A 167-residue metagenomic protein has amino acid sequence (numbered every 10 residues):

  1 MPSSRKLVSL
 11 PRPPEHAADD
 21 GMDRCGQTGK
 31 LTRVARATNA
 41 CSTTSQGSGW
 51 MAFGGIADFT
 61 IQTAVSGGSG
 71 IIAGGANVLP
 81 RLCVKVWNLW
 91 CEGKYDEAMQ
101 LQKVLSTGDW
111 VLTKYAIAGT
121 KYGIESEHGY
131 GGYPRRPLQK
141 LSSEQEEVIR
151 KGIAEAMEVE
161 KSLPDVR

Functional and structural regions predicted by a protein language model:
P2-T113: Catalytic alpha/beta core domains of metabolic enzymes, predominantly
V65-G68, I72-G75, L79-R167: C-terminal alpha-helical cap/extension of soluble enzyme domains
